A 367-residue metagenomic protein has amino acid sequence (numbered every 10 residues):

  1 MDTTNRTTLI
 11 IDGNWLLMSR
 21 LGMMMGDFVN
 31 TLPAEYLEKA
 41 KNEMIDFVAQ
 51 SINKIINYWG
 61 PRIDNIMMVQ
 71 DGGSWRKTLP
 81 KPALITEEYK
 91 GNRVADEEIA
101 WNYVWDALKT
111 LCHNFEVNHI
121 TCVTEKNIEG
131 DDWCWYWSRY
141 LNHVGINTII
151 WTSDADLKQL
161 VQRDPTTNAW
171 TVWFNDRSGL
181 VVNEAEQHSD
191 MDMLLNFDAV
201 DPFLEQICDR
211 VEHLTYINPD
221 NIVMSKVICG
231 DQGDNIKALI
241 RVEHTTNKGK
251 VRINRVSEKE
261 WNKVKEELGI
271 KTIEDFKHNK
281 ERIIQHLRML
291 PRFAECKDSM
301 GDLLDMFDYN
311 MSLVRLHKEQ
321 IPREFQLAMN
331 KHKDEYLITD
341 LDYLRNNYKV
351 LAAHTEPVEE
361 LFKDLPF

Functional and structural regions predicted by a protein language model:
M1-T4, M44, D302-F307, S312-F367: Low-complexity, acidic/Ser/Thr- and charged residue-rich accessory regions of DNA metabolism proteins
D2-T148, L157-N183, Q187, R315 (+1 more regions): Noncatalytic, basic helical substrate-engagement surface that gates or grips nucleic-acid strands
S19, Q50, K54-N57, D106 (+14 more regions): Charged/polar, solvent-exposed surface patches and flexible loops
R62, W151, F307-Y309: Short, basic and Ser/Thr-rich N-terminal targeting/leader segments
D71, K90, A95, N102-V104 (+11 more regions): Compositionally biased, intrinsically disordered low-complexity regions enriched in proline and serine
V117-I120, I270, V350-A353: Short aromatic/hydrophobic-glycine micro-motifs
K126, W137-N254: Long, highly charged, low-complexity intrinsically disordered interaction regions that mediate electrostatic DNA/RNA
L204-F325, H354-E359: Accessory alpha-helical DNA-binding modules that contact the DNA backbone or grooves
